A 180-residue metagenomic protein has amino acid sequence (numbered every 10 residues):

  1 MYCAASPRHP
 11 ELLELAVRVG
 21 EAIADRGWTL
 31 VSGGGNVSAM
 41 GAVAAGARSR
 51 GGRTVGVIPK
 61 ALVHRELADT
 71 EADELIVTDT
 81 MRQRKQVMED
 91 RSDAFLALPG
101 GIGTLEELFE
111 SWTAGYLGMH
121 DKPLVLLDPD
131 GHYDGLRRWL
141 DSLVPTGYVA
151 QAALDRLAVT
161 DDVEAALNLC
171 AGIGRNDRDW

Functional and structural regions predicted by a protein language model:
M1-R53: Glycine-rich beta-alpha loop segments
A4, G35, P59, G100 (+1 more regions): Cofactor-binding loop segments of dinucleotide-utilizing enzymes, especially the Rossmann-like FAD- and NAD(P)+-binding
S32-M81: Glycine-rich, small/polar surface segments that engage phosphate groups of diverse ligands
S38-A45, H132-D141: Glycine-rich, charge-decorated loop segments at or immediately adjacent to ligand/cofactor-binding or catalytic sites
I58, L98, L105, W112-R138 (+1 more regions): Short, acidic/small-residue loops that bind anionic groups at enzyme active sites
Q83-G118, V125, G174-W180: Active-site/ligand-binding-proximal alpha/beta "capping" segment
D90, A94, P145-W180: A charged, well-structured terminal subsegment
